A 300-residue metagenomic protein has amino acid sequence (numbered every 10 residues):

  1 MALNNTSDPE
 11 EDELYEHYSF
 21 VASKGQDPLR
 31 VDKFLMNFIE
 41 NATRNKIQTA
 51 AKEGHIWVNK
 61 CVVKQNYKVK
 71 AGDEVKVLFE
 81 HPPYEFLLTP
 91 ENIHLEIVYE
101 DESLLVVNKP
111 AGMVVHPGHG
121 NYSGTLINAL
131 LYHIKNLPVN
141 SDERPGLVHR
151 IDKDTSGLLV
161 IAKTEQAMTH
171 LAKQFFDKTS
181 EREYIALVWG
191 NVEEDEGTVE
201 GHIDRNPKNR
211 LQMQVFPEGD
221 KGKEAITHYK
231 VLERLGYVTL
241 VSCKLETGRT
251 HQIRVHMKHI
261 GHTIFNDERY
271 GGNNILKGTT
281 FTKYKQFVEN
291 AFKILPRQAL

Functional and structural regions predicted by a protein language model:
M1-P207: RNA pseudouridine synthases
G25-Q26, L137-S141, G219-K221, K277-V288: Short, glycine- and charge-enriched coil/turn segments that flank and shape catalytic ligand pockets
V77-E80, N209-Q212, E224, K285-A291: Short Pro/Gly-enriched beta-strand edge/turn motifs at strand-loop
L87, E196, H251, T263-F265: Short acidic, gly/pro-rich beta-turn/loop elements at beta-sheet edges and active-site/ligand-binding grooves
V107, V255, N266: Active-site flanking residues adjacent to catalytic metal/cofactor-binding acidic residues
S141-K173, S180-E181, I185, D204-H262 (+1 more regions): The conserved catalytic core of RNA pseudouridine synthases
L232, K258-L300: Phosphate/ribose-recognition catalytic cores of enzymes acting on nucleotide-derived substrates
